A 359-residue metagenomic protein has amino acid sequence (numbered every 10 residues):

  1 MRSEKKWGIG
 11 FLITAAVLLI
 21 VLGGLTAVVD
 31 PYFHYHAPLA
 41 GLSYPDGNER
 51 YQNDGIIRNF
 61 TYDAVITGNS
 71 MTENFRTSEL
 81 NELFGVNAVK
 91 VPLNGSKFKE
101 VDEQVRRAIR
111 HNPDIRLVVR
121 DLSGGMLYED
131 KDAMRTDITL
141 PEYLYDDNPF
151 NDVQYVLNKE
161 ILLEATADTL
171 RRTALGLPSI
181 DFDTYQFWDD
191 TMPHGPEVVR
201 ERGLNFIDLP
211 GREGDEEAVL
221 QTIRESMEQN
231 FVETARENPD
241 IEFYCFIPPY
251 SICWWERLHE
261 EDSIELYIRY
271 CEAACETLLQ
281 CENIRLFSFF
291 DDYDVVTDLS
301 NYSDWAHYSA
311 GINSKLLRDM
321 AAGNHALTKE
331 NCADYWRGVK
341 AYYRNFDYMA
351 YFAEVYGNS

Functional and structural regions predicted by a protein language model:
I9-D30: Hydrophobic membrane-insertion alpha-helices, especially the h-region of bacterial N-terminal signal peptides
V29-K90, S96-R107: Membrane/wall-proximal cationic-aromatic binding patches
T61-D63, V86, P113-L117, N238-F243 (+1 more regions): Loop/turn elements at helix/coil->beta-strand transitions in domains of secreted/extracellular proteins
M71-D152: Membrane-embedded segments
D102-E103, Q221-F231, S263-E276: Well-ordered, non-membrane alpha-helical segments in soluble/globular domains
D121-L122, K131, R135-E237, A333-S359: Secreted/periplasmic serine-hydrolase-like ester/acetyl group-modifying domain
A235, D240-F243, I247, S251-D298: Extended hydrophobic/aromatic segments used for targeting, binding, or gating
E272-S359: C-terminal regions of proteins
